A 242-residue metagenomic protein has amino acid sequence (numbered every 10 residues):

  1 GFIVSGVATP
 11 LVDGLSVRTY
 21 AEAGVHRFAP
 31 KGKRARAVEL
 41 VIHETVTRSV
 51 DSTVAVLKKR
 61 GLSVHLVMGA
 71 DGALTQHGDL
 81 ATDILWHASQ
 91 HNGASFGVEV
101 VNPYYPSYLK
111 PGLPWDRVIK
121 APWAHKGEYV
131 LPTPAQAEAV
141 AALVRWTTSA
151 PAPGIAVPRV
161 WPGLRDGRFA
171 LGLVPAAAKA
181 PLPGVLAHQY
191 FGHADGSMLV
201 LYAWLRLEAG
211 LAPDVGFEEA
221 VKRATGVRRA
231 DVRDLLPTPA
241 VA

Functional and structural regions predicted by a protein language model:
G1-R18, P106-A242: Basic/polar, cationic surfaces and motifs that engage anionic cell-wall and phosphate/carboxylate ligands
S5-R159: Active-site-adjacent loop/helix surface patches within enzyme catalytic domains that shape the substrate-binding cleft
